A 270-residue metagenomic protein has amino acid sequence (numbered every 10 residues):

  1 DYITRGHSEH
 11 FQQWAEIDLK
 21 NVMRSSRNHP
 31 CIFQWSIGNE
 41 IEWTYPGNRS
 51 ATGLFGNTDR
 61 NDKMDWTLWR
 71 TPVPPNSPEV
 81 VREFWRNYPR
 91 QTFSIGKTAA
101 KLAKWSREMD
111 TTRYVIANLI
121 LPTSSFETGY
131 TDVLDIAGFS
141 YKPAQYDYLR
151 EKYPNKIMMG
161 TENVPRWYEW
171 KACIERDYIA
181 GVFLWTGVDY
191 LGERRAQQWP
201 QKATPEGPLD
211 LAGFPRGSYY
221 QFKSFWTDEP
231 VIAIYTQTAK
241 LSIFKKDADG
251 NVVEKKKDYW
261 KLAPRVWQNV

Functional and structural regions predicted by a protein language model:
D1-T4: Beta-strand-loop-alpha-helix segment that lines the small-molecule cofactor/substrate pocket of alpha/beta enzymes
H7-S8, H29, R176: Polar helix-capping/helix-linker motif
S8-Q12, T92: Flexible, glycine- and charge-enriched loops at secondary-structure boundaries
F11-Q34, E108: An active-site-proximal structural segment forming one wall of the substrate-binding cleft that immediately precedes
F33-S36, E42-F139, A144-V270: Substrate-binding clefts and catalytic carboxylate motifs of secreted carbohydrate-active enzymes
